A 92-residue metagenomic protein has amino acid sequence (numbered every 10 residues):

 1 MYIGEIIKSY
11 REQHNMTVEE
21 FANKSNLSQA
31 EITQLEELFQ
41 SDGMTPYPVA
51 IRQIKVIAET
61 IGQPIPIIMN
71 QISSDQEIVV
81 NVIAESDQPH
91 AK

Functional and structural regions predicted by a protein language model:
M1-M16, K24: A short, Lys/Arg-rich alpha-helix, primarily the initiator
I7, F21, A30-L35, I68: Conserved hydrophobic/aromatic packing and binding residues within compact polymer-binding modules
I7, V18, Q29, I51-I54: Helix-turn-helix DNA-binding elements, focusing on the entry/boundary residues of the two helices that contact DNA
Y10, K24, L35-L38, Q71: Residues in the recognition helix of alpha-helical DNA-binding motifs
N26, Y47-I67: DNA major-groove recognition helix of helix-turn-helix/homeodomain DNA-binding modules
N26-V49: Recognition helix of helix-turn-helix/homeodomain-like DNA-binding domains that insert into the DNA major groove
A30, P66-K92: Short, charged recognition helix plus adjacent turn of helix-turn-helix-like nucleic-acid-binding domains
